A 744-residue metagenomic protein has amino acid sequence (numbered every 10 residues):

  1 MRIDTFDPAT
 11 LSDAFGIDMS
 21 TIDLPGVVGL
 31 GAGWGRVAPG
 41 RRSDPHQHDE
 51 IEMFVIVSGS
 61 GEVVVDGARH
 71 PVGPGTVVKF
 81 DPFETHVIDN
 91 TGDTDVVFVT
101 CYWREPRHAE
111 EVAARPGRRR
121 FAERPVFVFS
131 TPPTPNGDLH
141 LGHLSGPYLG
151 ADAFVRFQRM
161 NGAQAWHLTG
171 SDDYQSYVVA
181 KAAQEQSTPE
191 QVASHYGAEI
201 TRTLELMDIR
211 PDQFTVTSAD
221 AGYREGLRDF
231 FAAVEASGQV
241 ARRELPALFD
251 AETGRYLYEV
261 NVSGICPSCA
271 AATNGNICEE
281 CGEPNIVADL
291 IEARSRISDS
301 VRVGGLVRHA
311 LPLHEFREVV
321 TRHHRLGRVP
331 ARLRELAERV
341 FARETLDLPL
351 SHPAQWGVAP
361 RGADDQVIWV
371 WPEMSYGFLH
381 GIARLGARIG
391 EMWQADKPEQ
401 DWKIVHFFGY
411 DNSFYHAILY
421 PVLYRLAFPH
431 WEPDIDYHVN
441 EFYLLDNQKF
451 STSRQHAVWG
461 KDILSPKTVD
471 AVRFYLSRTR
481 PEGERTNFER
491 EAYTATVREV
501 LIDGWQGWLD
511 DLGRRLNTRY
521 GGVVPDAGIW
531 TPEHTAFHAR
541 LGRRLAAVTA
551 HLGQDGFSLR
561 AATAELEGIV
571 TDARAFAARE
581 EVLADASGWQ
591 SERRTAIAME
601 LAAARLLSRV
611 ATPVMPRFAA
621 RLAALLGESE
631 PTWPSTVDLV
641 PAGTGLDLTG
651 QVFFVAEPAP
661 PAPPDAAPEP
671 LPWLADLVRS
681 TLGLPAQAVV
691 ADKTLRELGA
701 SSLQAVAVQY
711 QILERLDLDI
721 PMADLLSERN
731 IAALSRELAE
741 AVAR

Functional and structural regions predicted by a protein language model:
M1-G31, D44, A109-R115: A short, N-terminal "cap"/entry segment at the start of jelly-roll beta-barrel domains of the cupin/DSBH fold
G33-H48: Conserved short histidine dyad/triad with adjacent acidic residue
G67-P82: Short acidic-glycine-tyrosine-enriched beta hairpin
R115-G162, L168-T169, E225, C281 (+2 more regions): Structured secondary-structure scaffolds
G117-R120, R243-E252, N261-G282, R296 (+2 more regions): Basic, alpha-helical terminal appendages of large translation-related enzymes
G117-V320: N-terminal, positively charged nucleic-acid-binding surface of large information/translation enzymes
P664-A688, Q704-R715, R736-R744: Thiotemplate assembly-line natural product biosynthesis machinery
L677-A700, R715-S727: Phosphopantetheine carrier-protein modules
